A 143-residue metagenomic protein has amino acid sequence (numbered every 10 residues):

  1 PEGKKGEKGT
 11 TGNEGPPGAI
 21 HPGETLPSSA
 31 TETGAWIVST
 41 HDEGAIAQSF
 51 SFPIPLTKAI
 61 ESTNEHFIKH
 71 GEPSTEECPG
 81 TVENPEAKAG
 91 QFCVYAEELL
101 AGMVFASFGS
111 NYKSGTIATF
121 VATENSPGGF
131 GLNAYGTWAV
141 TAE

Functional and structural regions predicted by a protein language model:
P1-K4: Short, low-complexity N-terminal tether/leader segments at secretion or assembly junctions of large, surface-exposed
E7-E143: Extracellular receptor-binding modules and their adjoining Ser/Thr/Gly/Asp/Asn-rich linkers
